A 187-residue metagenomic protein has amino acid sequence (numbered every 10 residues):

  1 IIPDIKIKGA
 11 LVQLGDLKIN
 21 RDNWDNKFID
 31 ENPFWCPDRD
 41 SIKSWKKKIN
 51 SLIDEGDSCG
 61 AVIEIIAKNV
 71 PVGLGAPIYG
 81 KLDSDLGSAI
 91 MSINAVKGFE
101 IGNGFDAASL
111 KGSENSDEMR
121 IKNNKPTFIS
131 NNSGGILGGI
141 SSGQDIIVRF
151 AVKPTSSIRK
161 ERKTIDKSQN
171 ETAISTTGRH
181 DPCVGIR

Functional and structural regions predicted by a protein language model:
I1, V148-R149, R187: Buried hydrophobic packing segments
I1-I78: Glycine-rich, mobile lid/loop segments that gate access to catalytic sites or pores
G9, K18-D22, F28-N32, R39-D40 (+4 more regions): A structural-propensity feature for long, helix-poor, extended segments
G56-C59, I63-E171: Glycine-rich anion/phosphate-binding loop at the beta-strand->alpha-helix junction
